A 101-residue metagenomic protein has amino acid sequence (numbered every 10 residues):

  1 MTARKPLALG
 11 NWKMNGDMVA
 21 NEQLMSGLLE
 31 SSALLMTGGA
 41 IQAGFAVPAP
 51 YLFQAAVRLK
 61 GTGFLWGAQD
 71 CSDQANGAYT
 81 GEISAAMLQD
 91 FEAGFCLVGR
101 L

Functional and structural regions predicted by a protein language model:
M1-I83, D90: Conserved N-terminal beta1-alpha1 strand-loop-helix module at the mouth
D70, G99-L101: Short beta->alpha connector loops at strand-helix junctions that form conserved, small/polar/Pro-enriched
L88, C96-G99: Zn-dependent metallopeptidase/amidohydrolase metal-coordination segment
